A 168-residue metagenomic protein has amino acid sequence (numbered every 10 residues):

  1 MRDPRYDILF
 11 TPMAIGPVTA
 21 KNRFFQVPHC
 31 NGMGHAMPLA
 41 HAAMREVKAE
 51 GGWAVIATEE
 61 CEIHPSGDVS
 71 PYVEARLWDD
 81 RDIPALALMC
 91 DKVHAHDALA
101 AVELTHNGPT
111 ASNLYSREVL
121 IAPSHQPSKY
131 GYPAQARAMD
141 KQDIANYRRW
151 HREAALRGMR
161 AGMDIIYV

Functional and structural regions predicted by a protein language model:
M1-V168: Flavin-dependent oxidoreductase catalytic cores
